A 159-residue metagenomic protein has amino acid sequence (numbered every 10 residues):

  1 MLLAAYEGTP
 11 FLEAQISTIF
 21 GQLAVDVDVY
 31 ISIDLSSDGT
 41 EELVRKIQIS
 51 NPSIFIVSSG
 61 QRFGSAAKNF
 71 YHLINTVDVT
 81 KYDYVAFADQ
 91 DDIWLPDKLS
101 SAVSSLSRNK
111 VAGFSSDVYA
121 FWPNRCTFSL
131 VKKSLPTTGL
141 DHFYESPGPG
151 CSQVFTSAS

Functional and structural regions predicted by a protein language model:
M1-S159: Nucleotide-sugar donor-binding/catalytic module of glycosyltransferases that assemble extracellular/cell-envelope
